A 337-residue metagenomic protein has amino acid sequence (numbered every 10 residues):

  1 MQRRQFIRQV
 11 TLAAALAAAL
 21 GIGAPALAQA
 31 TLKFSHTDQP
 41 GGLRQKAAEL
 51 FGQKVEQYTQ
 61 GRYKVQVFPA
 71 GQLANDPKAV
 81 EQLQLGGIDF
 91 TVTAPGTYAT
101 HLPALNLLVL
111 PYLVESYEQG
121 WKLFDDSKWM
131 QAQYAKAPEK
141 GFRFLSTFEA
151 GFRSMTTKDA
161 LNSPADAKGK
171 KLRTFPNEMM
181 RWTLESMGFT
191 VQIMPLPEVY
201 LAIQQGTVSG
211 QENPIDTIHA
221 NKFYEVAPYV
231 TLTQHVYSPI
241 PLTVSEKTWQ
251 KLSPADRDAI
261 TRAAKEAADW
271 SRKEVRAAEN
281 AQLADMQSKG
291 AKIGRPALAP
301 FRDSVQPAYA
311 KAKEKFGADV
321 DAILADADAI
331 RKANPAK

Functional and structural regions predicted by a protein language model:
Q2-A15, L27-G120, K128-Q131, A135-K337: N-terminal secretory/targeting leader peptides
A17-G21: Alpha-helical transmembrane segments
G23-P25: N-terminal signal peptide c-region/cleavage motif recognized by signal peptidases
